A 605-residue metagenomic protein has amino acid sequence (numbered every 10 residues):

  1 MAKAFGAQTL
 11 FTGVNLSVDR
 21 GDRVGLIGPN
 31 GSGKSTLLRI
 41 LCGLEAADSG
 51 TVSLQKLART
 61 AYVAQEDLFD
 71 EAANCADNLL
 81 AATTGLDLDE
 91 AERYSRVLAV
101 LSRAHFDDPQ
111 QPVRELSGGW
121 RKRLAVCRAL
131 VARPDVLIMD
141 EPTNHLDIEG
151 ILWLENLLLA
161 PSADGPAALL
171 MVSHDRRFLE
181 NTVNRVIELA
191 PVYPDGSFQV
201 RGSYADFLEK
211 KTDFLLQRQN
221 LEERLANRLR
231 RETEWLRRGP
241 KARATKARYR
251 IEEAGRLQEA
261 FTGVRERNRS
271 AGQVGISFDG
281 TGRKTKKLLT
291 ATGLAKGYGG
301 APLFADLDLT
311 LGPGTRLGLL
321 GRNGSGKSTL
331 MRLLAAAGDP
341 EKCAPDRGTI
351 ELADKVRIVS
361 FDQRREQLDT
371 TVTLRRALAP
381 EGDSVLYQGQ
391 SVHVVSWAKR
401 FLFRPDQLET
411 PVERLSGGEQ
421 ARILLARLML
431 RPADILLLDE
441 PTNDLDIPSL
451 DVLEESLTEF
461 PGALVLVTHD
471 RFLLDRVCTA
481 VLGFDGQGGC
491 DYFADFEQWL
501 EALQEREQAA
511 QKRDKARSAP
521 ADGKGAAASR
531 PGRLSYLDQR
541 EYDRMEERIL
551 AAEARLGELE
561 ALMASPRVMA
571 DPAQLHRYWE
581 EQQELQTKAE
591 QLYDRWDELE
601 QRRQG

Functional and structural regions predicted by a protein language model:
M1-N220, Q273-G605: ABC ATP-binding cassette signature C-motif
P161, K210-R243, A247-I251, L257-N268: Intracellular alpha-helical coupling/juxtamembrane segments of multi-pass membrane proteins
E232-K241, G255-R256, V274-T281, L288-T290: Alpha-helical coupling/stalk and coiled-coil linker elements that connect catalytic or binding modules and transmit
